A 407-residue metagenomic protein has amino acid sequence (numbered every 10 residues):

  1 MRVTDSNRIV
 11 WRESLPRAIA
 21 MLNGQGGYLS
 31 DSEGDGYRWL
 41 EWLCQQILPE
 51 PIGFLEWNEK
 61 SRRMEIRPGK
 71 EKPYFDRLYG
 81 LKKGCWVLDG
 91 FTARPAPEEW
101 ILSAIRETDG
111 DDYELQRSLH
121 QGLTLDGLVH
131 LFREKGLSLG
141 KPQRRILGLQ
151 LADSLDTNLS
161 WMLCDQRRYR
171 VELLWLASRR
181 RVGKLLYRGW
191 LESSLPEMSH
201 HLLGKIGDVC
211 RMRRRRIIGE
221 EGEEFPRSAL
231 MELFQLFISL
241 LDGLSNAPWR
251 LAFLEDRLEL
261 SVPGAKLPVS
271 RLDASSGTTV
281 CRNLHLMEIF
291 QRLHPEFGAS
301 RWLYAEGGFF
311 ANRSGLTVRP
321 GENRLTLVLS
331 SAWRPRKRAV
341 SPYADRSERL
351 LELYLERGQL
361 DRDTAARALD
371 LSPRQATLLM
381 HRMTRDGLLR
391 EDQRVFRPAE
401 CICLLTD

Functional and structural regions predicted by a protein language model:
M1-F225, A229, Q235-R336, D361-R362 (+5 more regions): Conserved N-terminal catalytic/coupling substructures associated with nucleotide/phosphate chemistry
Q116, A365, R374, L404-D407: A generic signature of intrinsically disordered, low-complexity regions enriched in glycine/proline and charged/polar
S341-R367: Short amphipathic alpha-helical interface segments
Y343-A344, E391-D407: Short, cationic-aromatic polyanion-contact patches
